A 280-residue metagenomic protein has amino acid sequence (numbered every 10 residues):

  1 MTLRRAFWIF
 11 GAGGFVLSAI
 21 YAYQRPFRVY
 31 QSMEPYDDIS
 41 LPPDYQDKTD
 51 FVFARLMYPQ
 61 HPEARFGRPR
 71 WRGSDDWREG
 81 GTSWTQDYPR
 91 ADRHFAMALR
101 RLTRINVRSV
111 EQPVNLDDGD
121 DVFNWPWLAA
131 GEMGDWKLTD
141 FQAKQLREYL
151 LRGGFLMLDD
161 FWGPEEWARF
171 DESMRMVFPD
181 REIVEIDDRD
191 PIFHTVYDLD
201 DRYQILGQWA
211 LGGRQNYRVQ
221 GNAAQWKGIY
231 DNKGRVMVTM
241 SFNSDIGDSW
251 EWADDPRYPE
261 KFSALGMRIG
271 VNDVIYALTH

Functional and structural regions predicted by a protein language model:
M1-F10: Bacterial N-terminal signal peptides that target proteins for export
I9-S18: Bacterial N-terminal signal peptides
Y21-W127, M133-G134, M237, D245-I246 (+1 more regions): Aromatic-Pro/Gly-enriched surface loop or interdomain linker that acts as a lid/target-recognition segment
R28-D37, H61, R65-R68, E165-G247 (+3 more regions): An acidic, glycine-rich "communication" segment
F53, V122-W167: Short alpha-beta junction capping motif
A91, F95, Q142-Q145, E166 (+2 more regions): Stable alpha-helical elements in mature extracytoplasmic
T103, G154, V177-R181, A277: A generic secondary-structure signal for well-formed alpha-helical elements
R104-N115, L158-G163, R181-R189: Surface-exposed patches in mature extracellular/periplasmic domains of secreted proteins
